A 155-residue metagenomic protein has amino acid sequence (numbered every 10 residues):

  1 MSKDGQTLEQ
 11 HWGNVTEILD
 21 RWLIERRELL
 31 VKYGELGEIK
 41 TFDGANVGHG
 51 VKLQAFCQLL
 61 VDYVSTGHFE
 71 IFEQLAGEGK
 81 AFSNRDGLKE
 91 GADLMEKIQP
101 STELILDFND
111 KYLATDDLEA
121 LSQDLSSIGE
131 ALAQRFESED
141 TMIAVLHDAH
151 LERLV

Functional and structural regions predicted by a protein language model:
M1-V155: Surface-exposed peri-terminal alpha-helical interaction modules
